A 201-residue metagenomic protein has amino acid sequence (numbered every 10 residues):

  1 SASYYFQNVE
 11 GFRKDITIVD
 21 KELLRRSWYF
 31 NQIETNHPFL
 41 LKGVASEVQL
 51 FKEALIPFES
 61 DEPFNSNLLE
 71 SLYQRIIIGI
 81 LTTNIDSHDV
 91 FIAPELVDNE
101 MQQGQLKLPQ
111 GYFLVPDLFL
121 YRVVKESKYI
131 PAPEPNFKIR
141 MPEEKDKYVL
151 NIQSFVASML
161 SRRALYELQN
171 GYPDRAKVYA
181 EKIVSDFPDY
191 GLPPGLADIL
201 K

Functional and structural regions predicted by a protein language model:
A2-K201: ER/secretory pathway lumenal C-terminal domains and tails of membrane proteins involved in glycoprotein biogenesis
